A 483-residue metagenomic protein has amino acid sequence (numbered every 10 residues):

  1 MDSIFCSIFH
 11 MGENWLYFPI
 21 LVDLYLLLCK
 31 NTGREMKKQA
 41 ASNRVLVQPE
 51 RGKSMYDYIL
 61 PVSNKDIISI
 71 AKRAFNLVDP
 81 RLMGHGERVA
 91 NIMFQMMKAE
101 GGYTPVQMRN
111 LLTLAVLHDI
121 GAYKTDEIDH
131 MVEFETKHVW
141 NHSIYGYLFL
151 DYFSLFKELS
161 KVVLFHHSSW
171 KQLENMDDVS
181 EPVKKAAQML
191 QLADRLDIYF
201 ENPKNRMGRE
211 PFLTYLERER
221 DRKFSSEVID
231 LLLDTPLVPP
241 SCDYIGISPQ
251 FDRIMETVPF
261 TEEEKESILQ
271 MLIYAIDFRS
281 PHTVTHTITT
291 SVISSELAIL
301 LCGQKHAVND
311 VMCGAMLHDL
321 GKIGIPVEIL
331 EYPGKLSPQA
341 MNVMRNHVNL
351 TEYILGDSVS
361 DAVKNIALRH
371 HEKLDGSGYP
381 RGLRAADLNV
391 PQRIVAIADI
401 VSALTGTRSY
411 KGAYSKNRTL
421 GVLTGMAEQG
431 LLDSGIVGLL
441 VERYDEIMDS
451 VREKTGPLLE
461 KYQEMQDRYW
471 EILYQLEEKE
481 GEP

Functional and structural regions predicted by a protein language model:
T32, A40-A41: Ala/Thr-enriched low-complexity intrinsically disordered regions
G52, Y56-P483: Histidine- and acidic-residue-rich, metal-dependent catalytic cores
